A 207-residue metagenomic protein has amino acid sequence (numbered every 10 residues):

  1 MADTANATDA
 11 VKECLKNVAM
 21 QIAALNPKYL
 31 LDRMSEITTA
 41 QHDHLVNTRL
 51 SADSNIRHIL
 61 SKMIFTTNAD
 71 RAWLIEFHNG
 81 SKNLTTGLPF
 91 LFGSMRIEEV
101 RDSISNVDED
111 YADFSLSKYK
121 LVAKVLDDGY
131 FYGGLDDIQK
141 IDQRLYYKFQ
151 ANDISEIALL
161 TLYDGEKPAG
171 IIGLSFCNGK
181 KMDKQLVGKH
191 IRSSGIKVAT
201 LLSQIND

Functional and structural regions predicted by a protein language model:
A2-A5, N178-K180: A short interface-forming secondary-structure element
D3-S103, Q204-D207: Intrinsically disordered, low-complexity terminal regulatory regions
D53-I59, S117-Y119, G188-S194: Well-ordered, non-membrane alpha-helical segments in soluble/globular domains
F90-N152: Regulatory sensory and allosteric helical modules in signal-transduction proteins and certain transcription factors
E156-Y163: Short hydrophobic beta-strand micro-motif common in sensory/regulatory domains
G170-D207: Juxtadomain coupling helices with adjacent low-complexity linkers
